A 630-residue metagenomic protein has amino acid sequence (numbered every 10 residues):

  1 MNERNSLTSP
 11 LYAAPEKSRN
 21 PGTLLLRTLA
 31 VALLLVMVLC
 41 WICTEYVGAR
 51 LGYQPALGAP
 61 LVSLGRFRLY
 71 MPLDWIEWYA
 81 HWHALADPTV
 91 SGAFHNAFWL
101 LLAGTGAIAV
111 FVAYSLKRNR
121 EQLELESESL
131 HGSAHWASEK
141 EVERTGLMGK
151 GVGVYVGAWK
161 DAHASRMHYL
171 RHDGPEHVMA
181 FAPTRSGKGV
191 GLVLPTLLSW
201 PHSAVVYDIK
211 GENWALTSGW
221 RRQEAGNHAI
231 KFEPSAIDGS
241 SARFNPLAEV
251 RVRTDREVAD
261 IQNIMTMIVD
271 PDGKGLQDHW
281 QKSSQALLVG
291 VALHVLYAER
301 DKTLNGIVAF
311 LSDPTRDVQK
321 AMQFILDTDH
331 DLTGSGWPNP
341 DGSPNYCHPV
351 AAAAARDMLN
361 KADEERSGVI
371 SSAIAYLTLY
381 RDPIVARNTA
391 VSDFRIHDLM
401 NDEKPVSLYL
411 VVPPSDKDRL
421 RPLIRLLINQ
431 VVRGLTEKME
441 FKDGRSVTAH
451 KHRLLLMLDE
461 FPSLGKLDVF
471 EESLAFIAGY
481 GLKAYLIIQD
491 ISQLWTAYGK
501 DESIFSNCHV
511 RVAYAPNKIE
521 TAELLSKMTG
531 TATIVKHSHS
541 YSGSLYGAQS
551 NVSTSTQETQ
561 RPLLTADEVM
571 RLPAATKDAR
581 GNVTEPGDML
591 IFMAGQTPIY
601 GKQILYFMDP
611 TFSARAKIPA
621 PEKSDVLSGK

Functional and structural regions predicted by a protein language model:
M1-S186, V190-V193, P246-L247, T531 (+3 more regions): Basic- and hydrophobic-enriched, low-structure N-terminal and domain-boundary segments that flank ATP-binding catalytic
N5, V152-V154, S550, D567 (+3 more regions): Residue-level marker of intrinsically disordered, low-complexity segments enriched for small/polar residues
A14-P15, Y70-I76, N401-D402, F505 (+4 more regions): Short alpha-helix boundary/capping motifs
L33, R66-Y70, W220, V291 (+7 more regions): Short amphipathic alpha-helical patches
L39-C40, T44-G52, K117-Q122, D161 (+6 more regions): P-loop NTPase motor domains
M71-D74, D87, E257, D317 (+2 more regions): Short, solvent-exposed helix-helix connector turns and helix-capping sites enriched in acidic/polar residues
S138, T303, T565: Residue-level signal for threonine
L474-F476, Y480-L590: Conserved ATP-driven motor cores of ASCE-family P-loop NTPases powering translocation/secretion/packaging/pilus
